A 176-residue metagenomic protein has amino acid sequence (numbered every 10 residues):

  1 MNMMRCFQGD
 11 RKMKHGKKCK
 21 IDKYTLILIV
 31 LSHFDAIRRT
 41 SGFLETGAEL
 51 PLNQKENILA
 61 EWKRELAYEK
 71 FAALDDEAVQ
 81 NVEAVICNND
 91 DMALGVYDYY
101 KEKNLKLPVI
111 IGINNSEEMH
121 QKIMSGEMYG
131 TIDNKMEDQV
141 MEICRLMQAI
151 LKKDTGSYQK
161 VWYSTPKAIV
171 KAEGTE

Functional and structural regions predicted by a protein language model:
M1-K23, A67-Y68, A93, E117-M119 (+1 more regions): Hydrophobic alpha-helical segments within soluble ligand-binding/sensing domains
F7-R11, F34-L52, L66, K70 (+1 more regions): Short, solvent-exposed amphipathic alpha-helices that sit in or adjacent to ligand/effector-binding or catalytic
K18, T46-L50, E77, Y99 (+2 more regions): Change "in soluble alpha/beta enzymes" to "in soluble alpha/beta proteins
C19-K23, E49-Q54, Q80-E83, K106-P108 (+1 more regions): Loop/turn elements at helix/coil->beta-strand transitions in domains of secreted/extracellular proteins
Y24-F34, L59-E61: Short beta-strand->loop
I27, L31, K135-E176: Hinge/cleft segment of the Venus flytrap/periplasmic-binding protein
F43, K55-E56, A60-Q121: Hydrophobic alpha-helical
I110-I111, Y129, D133: Structural detector of well-ordered beta-strand residues that form the stable sheet scaffold of enzyme domains
